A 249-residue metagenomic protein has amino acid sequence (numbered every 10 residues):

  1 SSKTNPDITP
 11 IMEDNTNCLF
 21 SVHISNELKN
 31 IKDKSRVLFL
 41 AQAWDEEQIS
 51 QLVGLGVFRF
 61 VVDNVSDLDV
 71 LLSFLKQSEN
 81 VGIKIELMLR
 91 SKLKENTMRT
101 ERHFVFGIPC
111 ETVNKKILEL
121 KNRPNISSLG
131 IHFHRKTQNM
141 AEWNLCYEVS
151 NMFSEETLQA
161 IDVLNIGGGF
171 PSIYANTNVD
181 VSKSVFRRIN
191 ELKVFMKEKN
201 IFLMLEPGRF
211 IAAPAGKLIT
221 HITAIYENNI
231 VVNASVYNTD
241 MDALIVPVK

Functional and structural regions predicted by a protein language model:
S1-V163, E191: Active-site-proximal beta-alpha core segment in soluble small-molecule metabolic enzymes
S91-L93, G168, V236: Short, small-residue-rich loop/turn micro-motifs
N96, Q138-M140, Y174, A212 (+1 more regions): Conserved protein kinase catalytic core
H134-K136, L164-I173, P207-R209: Glycine-rich beta-strand-to-loop/alpha-helix junction loops that act as flexible
A141-C146, I173-F186, A213-A224: Short glycine/threonine-rich loop-to-helix capping motif typified by GTGT followed within a few residues by an Asp-Pro
V163-N165, S184-K193, I201-I211: Oxyanion-binding "anion nests"
E198: Substrate-binding and catalytic surfaces of secreted/luminal carbohydrate-active proteins
F202-K249: Charged (often Lys/Glu-rich) extended helix/loop segments that serve as interaction or gating elements
